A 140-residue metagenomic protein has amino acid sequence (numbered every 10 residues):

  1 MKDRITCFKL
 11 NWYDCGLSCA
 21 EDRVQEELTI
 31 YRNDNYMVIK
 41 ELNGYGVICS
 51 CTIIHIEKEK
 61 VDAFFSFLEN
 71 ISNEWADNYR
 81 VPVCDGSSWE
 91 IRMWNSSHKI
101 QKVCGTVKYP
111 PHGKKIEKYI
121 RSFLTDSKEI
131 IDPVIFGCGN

Functional and structural regions predicted by a protein language model:
M1-A20, S50-E59, F65-N140: Short, well-ordered, aromatic-rich surface patches in folded extracellular/luminal domains
A20-Y45: Short, flexible N-terminal segments of the mature chain
